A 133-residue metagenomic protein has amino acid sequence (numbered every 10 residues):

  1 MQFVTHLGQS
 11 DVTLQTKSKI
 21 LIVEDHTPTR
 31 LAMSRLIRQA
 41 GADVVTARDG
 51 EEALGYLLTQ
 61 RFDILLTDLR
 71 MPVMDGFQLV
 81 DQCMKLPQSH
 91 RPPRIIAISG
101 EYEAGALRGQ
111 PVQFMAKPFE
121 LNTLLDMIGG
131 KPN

Functional and structural regions predicted by a protein language model:
M1-K19, E120-N133: Non-catalytic signal-transmission and effector/linker regions of two-component phosphorelay proteins
T27-V45: Two-component/phosphorelay signaling modules centered on CheY-like receiver
T46-I64: Acidic, metal-coordinating helix/loop segments flanking the phosphotransfer/catalytic sites of two-component signaling
D49, D75-Q78: Acidic catalytic/metal-coordinating carboxylates
G55, F77-H90: Short amphipathic alpha-helix used as the core "switch/output" element in two-component signaling
D68: Active-site residues of response regulator receiver
M71: Receiver (REC) domain active-site loop signature in two-component systems and cognate sites in sensor histidine kinases
I96-S99: Hydrophobic/aromatic residues positioned on beta-strands within the core alpha/beta folds
